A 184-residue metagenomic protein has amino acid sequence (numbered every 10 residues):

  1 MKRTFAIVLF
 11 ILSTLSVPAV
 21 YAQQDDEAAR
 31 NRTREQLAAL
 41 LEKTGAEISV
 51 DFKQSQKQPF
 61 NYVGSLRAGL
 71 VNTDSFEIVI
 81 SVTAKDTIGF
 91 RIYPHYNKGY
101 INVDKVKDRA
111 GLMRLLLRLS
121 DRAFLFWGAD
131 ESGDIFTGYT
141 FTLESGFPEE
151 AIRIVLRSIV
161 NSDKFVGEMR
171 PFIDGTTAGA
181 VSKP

Functional and structural regions predicted by a protein language model:
M1-V8: Bacterial N-terminal signal peptides that target proteins for export
R3, P18-E77: Charge-rich, low-complexity N-terminal segments
V8-S16: Bacterial N-terminal signal peptides
Q24-A28, N97-K105, F141-V155: Second-shell loop/turn segments in exported
N72-I101: A short acidic-to-branched-hydrophobic micro-motif
I92-D134: Short, internal acidic amphipathic alpha-helical interface segments that mediate docking to partner proteins
L117-G167: A short, solvent-exposed beta-edge/loop patch
R170-P184: Short, highly charged C-terminal tails/helix-capping segments
